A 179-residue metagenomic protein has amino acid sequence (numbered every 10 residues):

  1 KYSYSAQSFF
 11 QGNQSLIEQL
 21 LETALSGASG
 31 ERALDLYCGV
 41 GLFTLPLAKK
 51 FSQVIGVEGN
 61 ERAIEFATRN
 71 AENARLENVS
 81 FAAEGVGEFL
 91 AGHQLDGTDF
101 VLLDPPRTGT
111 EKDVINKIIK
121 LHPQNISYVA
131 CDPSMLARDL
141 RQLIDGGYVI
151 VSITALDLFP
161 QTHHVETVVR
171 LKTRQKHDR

Functional and structural regions predicted by a protein language model:
K1-R179: Rossmann-like S-adenosyl-L-methionine
